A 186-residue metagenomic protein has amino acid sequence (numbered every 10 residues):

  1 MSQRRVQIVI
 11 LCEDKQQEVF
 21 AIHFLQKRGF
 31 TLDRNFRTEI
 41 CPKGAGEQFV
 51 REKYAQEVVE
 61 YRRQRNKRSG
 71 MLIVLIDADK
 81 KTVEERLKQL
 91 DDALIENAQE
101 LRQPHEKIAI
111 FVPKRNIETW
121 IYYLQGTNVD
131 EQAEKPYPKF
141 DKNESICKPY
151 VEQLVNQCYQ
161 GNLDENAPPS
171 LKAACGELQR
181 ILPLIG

Functional and structural regions predicted by a protein language model:
M1-Q7, Q16-G44, Y54-G186: C-terminal accessory helical subdomains adjacent to catalytic cores in phosphodiester- and nucleotide-handling enzymes
I10: Conserved SAM-binding loop
E13: Phosphate-binding/switch region of NTP-binding enzymes
E47-F49: Short glycine-rich substrate-engagement loop in P-loop NTPases that contacts/grips substrate
